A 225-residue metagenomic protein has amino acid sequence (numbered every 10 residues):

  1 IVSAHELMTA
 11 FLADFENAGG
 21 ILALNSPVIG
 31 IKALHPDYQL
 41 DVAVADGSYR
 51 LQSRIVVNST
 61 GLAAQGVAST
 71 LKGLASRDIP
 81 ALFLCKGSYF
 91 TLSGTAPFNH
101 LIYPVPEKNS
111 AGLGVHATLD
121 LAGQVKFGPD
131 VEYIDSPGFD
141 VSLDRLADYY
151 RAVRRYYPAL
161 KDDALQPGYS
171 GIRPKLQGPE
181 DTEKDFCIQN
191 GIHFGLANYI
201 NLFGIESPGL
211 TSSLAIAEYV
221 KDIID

Functional and structural regions predicted by a protein language model:
I1-D14, T60-A63, R145-A152, I216: Mid-domain beta-loop-alpha active-site segment that forms a flexible, acidic cofactor/metal-binding surface
I1-I55, L214, I223: Helical element adjacent to the flavin cofactor pocket in flavoenzyme catalytic cores
V2, S110-G112, P208-S212: Short, surface-exposed beta-strand/loop "edge" segments at domain boundaries and coil↔beta transitions
Y38-L40, V125, Y199-I200: Hydrophobic residues embedded in beta-strands of well-ordered beta-sheets
D41-A43, G128, F203: Beta-strand residues in well-ordered beta-sheet regions across diverse protein folds
G47-Y49, G123, P208: Short acidic/polar mixed-charge low-complexity motifs
R54-I55, S59-A197: Active-site substrate-recognition segment that forms the wall of the catalytic cavity or substrate channel
E183-D225: C-terminal lid/capping helical subdomain adjacent to the catalytic/cofactor pocket in oxidative enzymes
